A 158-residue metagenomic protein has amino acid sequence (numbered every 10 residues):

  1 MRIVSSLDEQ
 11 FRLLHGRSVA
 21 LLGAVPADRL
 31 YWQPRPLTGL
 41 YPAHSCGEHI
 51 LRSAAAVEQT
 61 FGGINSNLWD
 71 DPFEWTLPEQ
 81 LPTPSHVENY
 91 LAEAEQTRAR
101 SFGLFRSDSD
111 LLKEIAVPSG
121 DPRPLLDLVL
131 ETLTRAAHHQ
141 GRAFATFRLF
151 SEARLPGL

Functional and structural regions predicted by a protein language model:
M1, V19, S109-L111: A generic, residue-level signal for flexible/boundary positions that often mark functional hotspots
M1-D8, P84-E88: Active-site rim elements
D8, R12, G16-V19, R29-T76 (+1 more regions): Short, contiguous alpha-helical
S18-L21, A94: Amphipathic alpha-helical packing segments from all-alpha helical-bundle domains
L22-P26: Long, well-ordered alpha-helical segments
P78-V117, R123-Q140: Acidic/histidine-rich alpha-helical segments that form the ligand environment of transition-metal centers
